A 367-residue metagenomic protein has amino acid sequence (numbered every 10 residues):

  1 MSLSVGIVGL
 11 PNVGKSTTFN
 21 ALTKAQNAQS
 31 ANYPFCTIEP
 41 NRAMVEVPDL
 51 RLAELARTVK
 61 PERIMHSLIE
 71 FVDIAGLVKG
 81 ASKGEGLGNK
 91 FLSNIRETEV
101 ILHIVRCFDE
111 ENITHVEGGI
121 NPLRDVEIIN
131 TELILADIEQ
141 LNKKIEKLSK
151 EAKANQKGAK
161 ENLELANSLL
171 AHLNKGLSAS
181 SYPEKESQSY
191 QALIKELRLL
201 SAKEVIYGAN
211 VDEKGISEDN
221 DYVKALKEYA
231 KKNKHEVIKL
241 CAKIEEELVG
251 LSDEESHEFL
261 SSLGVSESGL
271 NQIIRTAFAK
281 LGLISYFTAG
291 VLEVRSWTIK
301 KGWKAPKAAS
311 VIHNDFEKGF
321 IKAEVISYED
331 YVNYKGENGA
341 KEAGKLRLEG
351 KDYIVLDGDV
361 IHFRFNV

Functional and structural regions predicted by a protein language model:
M1-T114, L148: Conserved G1/Walker A P-loop phosphate-binding module
S2-V8, V13, F19, K147-I354 (+2 more regions): C-terminal-of-GTPase-core extension/linker across diverse P-loop GTPases
L22, G84-L87, V116-G119, N220-K224 (+1 more regions): Short, glycine/charged-enriched secondary-structure capping and boundary segments
A25-Y33, P40-R42, L50, E54 (+14 more regions): Residue-level signal for pocket-adjacent positions within structured domains
F35, D49-L52, M65-F71, E85-E99 (+8 more regions): Amphipathic alpha-helical transducer elements in NTP-driven molecular machines
A43-P48, A75-E85, R96-A159, H172-E186 (+1 more regions): Conserved Switch II/interswitch segment of TRAFAC-class P-loop GTPases
V59, I129-L133, A242: A ubiquitous short alpha-helical element
